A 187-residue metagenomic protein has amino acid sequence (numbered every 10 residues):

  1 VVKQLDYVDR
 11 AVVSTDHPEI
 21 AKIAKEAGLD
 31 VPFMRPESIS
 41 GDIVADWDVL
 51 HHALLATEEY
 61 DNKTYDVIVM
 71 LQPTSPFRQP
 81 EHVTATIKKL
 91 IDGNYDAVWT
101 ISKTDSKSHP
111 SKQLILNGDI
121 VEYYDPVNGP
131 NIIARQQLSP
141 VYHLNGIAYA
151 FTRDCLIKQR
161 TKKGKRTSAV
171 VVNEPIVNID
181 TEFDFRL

Functional and structural regions predicted by a protein language model:
V1-T15: N-terminal glycine-rich phosphate-binding loop and ensuing alpha1 helix
V8, K63-Y65, N94-D96: Short, high-confidence coil segments that cap the C-terminus of an alpha-helix and link into the following beta-strand
V13-T15, A150, I179: Short beta-strand scaffold positions
P18, D154-C155, F183: Alpha-helix/helix-capping structural signal
P18-V69, R78-K88: Short phosphate-binding loop-to-helix
H52, P76-N173: Conserved core of the sugar-phosphate nucleotidyltransferase
V170-V171, P175-L187: Hydrophobic helical membrane-anchoring modules
